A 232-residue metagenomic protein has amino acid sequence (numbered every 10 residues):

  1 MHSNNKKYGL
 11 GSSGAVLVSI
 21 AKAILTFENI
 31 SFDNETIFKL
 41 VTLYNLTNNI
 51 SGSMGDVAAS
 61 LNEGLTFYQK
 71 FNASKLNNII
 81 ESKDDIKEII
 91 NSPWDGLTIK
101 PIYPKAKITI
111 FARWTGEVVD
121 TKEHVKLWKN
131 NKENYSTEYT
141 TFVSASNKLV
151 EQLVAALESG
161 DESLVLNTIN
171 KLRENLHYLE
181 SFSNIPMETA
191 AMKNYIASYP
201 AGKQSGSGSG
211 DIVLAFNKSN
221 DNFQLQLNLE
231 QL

Functional and structural regions predicted by a protein language model:
M1-K6, F27-S31, K39-S51, V57-S207 (+1 more regions): C-terminal nucleotide
Y8-I30: DPxDG-like acidic metal-binding loop motif
G11, A15-V16, M54, G208-I212: Gly/Ser/Thr-rich beta-alpha loop segments that engage phosphate groups in nucleotides
